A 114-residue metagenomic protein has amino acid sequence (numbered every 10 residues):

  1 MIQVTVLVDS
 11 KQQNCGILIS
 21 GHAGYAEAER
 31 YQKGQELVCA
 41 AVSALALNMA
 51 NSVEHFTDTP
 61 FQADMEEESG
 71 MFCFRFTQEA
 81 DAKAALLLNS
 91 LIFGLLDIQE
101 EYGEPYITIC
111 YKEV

Functional and structural regions predicted by a protein language model:
M1-E36, L47, N51-V114: N-terminal intrinsically disordered, cationic/polar leader segments that include organellar targeting peptides
A44: Short, surface-exposed ligand-recognition loops at beta-strand->loop->(often short) alpha-helix junctions that present
